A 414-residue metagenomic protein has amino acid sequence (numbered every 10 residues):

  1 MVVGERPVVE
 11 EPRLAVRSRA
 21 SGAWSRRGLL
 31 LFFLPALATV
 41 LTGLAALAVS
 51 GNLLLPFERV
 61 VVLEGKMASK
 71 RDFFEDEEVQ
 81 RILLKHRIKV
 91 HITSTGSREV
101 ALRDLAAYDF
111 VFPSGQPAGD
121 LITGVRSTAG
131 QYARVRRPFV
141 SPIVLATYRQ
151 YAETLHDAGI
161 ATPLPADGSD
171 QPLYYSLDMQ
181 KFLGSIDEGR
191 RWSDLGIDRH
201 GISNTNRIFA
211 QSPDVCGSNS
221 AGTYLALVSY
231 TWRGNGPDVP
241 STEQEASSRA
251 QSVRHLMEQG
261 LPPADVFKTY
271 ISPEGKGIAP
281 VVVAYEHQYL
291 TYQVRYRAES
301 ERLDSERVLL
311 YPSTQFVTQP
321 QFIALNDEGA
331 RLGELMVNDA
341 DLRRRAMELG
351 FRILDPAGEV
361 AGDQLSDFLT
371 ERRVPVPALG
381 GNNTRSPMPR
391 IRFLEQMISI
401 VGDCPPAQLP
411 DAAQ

Functional and structural regions predicted by a protein language model:
V2-A46, P56-R59, A324-Q414: Extracellular/periplasmic juxtamembrane helices and adjacent flexible linkers that interface with membrane partners
E5-R6, L55-N204, Q364-R373, P377-G380 (+3 more regions): N-terminal segment of the mature folded domain
I122-A133, Y292-L310: Ligand-binding "clamshell"
R136-L145, S247-M257, S300-E328: Periplasmic-binding protein-like
Y151-H156, R233-D238, D327-R331: Short helix-loop capping/hinge motifs at secondary-structure junctions, enriched in acidic/polar residues
M179-C216, A250-D265: Alpha-helix-centered segments that form part of catalytic cores
F209-Y230: P-loop NTPase catalytic cores that bind/hydrolyze ATP
T223-R302: Ligand-binding pocket segment of bilobal, Venus flytrap-like solute-binding proteins
